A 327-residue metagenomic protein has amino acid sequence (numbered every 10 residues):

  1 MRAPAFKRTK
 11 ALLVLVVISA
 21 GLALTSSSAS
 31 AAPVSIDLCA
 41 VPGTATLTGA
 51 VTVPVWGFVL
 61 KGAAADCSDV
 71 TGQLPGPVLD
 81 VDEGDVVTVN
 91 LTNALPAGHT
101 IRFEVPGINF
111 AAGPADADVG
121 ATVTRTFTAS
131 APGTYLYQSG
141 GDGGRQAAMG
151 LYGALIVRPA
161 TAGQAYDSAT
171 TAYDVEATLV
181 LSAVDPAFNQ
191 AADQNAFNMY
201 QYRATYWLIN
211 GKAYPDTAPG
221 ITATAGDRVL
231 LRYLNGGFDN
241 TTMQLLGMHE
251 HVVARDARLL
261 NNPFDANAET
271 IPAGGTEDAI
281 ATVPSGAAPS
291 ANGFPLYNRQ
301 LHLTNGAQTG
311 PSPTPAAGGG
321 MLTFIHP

Functional and structural regions predicted by a protein language model:
R2-V14: Bacterial N-terminal signal peptides that target proteins for export
L12-A23: Bacterial N-terminal signal peptides
L22-L24, A31-A32, L245, V253-G275: Intrinsically disordered, low-complexity segments enriched in Gly and acidic/Ser/Thr residues that form flexible
A29-A112, T122-T124, Q194-L230, G310-P327: N-terminal, post-signal-peptide metal-ligating segments of extracellular/periplasmic oxidoreductases, dominated by
I36, L47, P159-A177: Low-complexity, Pro/Ser/Thr- and charge-rich linker/hinge segments at domain boundaries
L95-A165, A266-P327: Extracellular/periplasmic metallocenter environments
N109-D116, H249-N261: Short aromatic-acidic-glycine turn motif
E176-H251, L260, T276-A281: Surface-exposed interaction/gating patches
